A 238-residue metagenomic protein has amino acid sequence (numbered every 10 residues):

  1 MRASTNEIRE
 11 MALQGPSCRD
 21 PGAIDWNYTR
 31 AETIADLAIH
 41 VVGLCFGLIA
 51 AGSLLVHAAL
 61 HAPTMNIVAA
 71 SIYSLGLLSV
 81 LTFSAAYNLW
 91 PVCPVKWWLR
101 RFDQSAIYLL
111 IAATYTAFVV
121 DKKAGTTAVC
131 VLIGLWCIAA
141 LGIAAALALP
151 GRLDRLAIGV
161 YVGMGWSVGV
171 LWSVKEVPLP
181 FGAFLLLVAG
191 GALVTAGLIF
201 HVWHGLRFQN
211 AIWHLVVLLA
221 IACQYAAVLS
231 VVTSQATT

Functional and structural regions predicted by a protein language model:
M1-T238: Multi-pass alpha-helical transmembrane bundles in non-GPCR membrane proteins that perform intramembrane catalysis
